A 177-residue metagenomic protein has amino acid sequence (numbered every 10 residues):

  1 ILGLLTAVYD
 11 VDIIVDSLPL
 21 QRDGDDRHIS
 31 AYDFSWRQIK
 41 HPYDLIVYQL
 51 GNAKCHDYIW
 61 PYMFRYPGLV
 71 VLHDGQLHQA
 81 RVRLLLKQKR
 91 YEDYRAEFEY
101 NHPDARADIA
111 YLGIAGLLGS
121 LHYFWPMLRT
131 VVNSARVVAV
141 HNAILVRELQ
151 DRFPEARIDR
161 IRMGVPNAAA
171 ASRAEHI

Functional and structural regions predicted by a protein language model:
G3, A7-Y43: N-terminal strand-loop element at the rim of the active site of nucleotide-sugar-dependent glycosyltransferases
I39, Y62, T130-V131: Structural alpha-helical scaffold elements that stabilize or flank donor/cofactor-binding regions in carbohydrate
D44-I46, R136: Conserved acidic residues
Y48-Y66, V70-H102: An aromatic- and histidine-rich active-site surface loop
V70, N133-A143: A short beta-strand/loop micro-motif in the catalytic core of glycosyltransferases that engages the nucleotide-sugar
R95-V137: Membrane-proximal helix-turn-helix segments that form the acceptor-binding/catalytic region of lipid-linked
I144, G164: Carbohydrate-associated surface elements
N167-I177: Nucleotide-sugar donor-binding and catalytic loop/hinge architecture of NDP-sugar-dependent glycosyltransferases
